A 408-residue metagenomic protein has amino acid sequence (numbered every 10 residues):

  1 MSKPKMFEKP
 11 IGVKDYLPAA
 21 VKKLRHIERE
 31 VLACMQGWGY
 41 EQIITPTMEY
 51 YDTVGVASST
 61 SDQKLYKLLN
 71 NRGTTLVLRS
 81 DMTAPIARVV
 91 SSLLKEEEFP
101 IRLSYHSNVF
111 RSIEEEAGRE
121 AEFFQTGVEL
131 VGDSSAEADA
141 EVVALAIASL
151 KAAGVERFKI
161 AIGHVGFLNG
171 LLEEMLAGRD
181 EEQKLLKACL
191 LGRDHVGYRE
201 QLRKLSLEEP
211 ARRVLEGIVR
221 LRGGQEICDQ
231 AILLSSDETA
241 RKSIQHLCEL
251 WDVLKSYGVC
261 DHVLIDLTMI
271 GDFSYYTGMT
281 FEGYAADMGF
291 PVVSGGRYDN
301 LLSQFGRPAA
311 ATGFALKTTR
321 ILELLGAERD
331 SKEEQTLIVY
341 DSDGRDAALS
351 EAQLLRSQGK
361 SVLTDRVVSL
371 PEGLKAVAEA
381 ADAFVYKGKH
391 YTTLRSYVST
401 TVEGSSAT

Functional and structural regions predicted by a protein language model:
M1-A84, A140, A161: TRNA-binding/sensing appendages of the translation machinery
K3, E98-F99: Phosphate/dinucleotide-binding and metal-coordinating scaffold of catalytic cores in nucleotide-dependent enzymes
A20, H26-C34, W38, E49-D52 (+3 more regions): Positively charged, Gly/Ser-enriched RNA/tRNA-binding surfaces
Q42-I44, Y105, K159-I162, L264: A structural signal for short, well-ordered beta-strand segments and their strand-loop junctions that often border
S59-T60, M175-A177: Short secondary-structure boundary/capping segments
K64-N70, A177-R199: Acidic, His- and aromatic-enriched active-site or binding-groove loops in soluble protein domains that engage sugars
E122-T126, I162-G170: Short, conserved phosphate-binding/catalytic loop or strand-edge motifs used in phosphoryl-/nucleotidyl-transfer
L145-A152, G166-M175: Hydrophobic mid-domain F-helix/FG-region of cytochrome P450s
